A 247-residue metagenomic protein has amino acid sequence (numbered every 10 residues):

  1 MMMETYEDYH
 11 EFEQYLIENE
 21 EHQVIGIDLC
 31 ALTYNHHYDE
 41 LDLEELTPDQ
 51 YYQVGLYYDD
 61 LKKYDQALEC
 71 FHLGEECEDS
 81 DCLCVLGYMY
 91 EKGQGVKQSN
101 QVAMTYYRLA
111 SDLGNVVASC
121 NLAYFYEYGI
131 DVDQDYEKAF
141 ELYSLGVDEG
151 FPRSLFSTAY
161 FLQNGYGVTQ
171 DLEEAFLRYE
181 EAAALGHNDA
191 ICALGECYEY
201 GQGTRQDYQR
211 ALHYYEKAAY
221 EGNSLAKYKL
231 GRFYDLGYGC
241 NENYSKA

Functional and structural regions predicted by a protein language model:
M2-C30: Intrinsically disordered, low-complexity regulatory regions that flank or link repeat-based scaffolds
H36-P48: TPR-adjacent "capping" and linker segments in tetratricopeptide-repeat scaffold/adaptor proteins
L46-T47, C77-S80, K92-Q94, S99 (+10 more regions): Short helix-capping/linker turns of helical repeat alpha-solenoids
Q53-D59, L83-K92, S119-Y128, L142 (+3 more regions): Hydrophobic face of amphipathic alpha-helices that form TPR/SEL1-like repeat modules and related alpha-solenoid
